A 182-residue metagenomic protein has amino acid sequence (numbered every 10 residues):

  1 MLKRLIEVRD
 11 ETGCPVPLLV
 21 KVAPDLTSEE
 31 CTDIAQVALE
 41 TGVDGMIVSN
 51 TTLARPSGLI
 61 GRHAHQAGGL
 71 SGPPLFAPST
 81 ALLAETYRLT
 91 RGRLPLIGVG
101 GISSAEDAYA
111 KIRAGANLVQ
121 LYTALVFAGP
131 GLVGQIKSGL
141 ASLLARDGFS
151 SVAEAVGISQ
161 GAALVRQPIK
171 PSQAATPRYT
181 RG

Functional and structural regions predicted by a protein language model:
L2-I6, C31, A35-Q36, T80-L83 (+3 more regions): Generic structural signal for well-ordered alpha-helices, preferentially at hydrophobic/aromatic core positions
E11-L26, R88-G98: Short beta-strand/loop segments at the ligand-binding rim of alpha/beta enzyme cores
L18-V22, M46-V48, P95-G100, V119-L121 (+1 more regions): Hydrophobic faces of well-ordered beta-strands that scaffold small-molecule active sites in alpha/beta enzyme cores
L26-E40, R88-G92, I102-V119: Catalytic cores of alpha/beta
V37-G92: Glycine/Thr-rich beta-alpha phosphate-binding loop at enzyme active sites
G45-R55, G101-I102, A108-Q135: Glycine-rich phosphate-binding active-site loops on the catalytic face of alpha/beta enzymes
P56-G72, L125-F149: C-terminal helical cap(s) of enzyme catalytic domains, especially alpha/beta-barrels
I112-R113, V119, A128-D147, E154-G182: C-terminal extensions of enzymes
